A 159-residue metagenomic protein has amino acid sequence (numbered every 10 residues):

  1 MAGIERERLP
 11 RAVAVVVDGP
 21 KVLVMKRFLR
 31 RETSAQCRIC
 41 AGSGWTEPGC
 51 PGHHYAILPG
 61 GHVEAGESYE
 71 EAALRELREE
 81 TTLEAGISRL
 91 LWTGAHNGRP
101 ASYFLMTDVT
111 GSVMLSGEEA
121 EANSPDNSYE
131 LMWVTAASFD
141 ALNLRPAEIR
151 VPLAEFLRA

Functional and structural regions predicted by a protein language model:
A2-I57, A85-R89: N-terminal strand-loop-strand
E5, P20-K21, S124, L144 (+1 more regions): A general, composition-driven signal for non-globular sequence regions
A14, L29-R30, R78, E148 (+1 more regions): Sequence-pattern detector for short linear motifs and compositional/periodic biases rather than a specific fold
C37, G98, V151-L153: Residue-level signature of transmembrane alpha-helix interfaces in integral membrane proteins
G61-G86, W92-A147: Unchanged
A141-A159: Charged phosphate-binding loop/patch that engages nucleotide di/tri-phosphates or the phosphate backbone of nucleic
